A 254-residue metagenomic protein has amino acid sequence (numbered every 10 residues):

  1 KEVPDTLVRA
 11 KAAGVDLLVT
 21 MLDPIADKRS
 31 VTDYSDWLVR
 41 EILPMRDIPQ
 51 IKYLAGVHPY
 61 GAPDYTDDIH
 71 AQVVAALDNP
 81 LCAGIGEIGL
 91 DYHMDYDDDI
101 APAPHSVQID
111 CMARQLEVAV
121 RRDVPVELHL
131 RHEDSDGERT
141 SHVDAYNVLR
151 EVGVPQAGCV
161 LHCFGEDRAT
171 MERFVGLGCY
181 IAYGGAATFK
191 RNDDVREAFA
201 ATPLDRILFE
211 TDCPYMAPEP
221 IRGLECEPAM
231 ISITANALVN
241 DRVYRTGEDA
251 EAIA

Functional and structural regions predicted by a protein language model:
K1-A254: Mid-domain alpha/beta scaffold segments of enzyme catalytic cores
